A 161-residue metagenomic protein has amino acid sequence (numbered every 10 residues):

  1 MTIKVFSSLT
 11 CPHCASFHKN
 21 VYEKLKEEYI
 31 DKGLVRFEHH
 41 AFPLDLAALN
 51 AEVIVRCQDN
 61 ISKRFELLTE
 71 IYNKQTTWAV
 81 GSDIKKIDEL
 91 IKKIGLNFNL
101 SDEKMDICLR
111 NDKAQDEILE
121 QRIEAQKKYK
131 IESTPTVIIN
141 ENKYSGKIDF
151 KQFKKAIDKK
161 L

Functional and structural regions predicted by a protein language model:
M1, C14-F17, G95-L100: A broad, low-specificity signal for short, low-complexity segments enriched in glycine/proline and polar/charged
M1-A15, F37-E38: Short active-site neighborhood of thiol/selenol oxidoreductases, capturing the structured segment around
S7, A15-Y29: Typically the conserved alpha-helix immediately C-terminal to a functionally engaged Cys/Sec in thioredoxin-like
C11, Y22, D45: Surface-exposed, flexible loop/turn segments at secondary-structure boundaries
Y29-I30, G95: A generic structural signal for well-ordered alpha-helical segments
D31, R36, I61-F65: Short helix C-cap/helix-to-loop transition motifs enriched in small/turn-promoting residues
P43-S133, I138-K151, K155-L161: Cysteine-centric redox/oxidoreductase cores and disulfide-bonded domains
